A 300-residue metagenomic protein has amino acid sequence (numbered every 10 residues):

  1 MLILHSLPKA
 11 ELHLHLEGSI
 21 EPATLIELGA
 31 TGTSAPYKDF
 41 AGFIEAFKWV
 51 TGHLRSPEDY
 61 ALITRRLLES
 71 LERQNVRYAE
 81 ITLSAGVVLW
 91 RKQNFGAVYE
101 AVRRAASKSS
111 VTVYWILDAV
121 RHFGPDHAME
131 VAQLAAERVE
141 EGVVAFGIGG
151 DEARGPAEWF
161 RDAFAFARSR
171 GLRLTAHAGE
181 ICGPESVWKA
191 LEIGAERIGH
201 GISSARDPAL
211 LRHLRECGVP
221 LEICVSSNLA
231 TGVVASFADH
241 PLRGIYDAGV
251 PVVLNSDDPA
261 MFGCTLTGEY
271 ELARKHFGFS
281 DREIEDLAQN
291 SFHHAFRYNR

Functional and structural regions predicted by a protein language model:
M1-L172, C182-S186, E192, E196-R197 (+2 more regions): Metal-cofactor-binding active-site regions of metalloenzymes
L174-A176: Conserved hydrophobic beta-strand within the GNAT/NAT acetyltransferase core sheet that lines the active-site cleft
